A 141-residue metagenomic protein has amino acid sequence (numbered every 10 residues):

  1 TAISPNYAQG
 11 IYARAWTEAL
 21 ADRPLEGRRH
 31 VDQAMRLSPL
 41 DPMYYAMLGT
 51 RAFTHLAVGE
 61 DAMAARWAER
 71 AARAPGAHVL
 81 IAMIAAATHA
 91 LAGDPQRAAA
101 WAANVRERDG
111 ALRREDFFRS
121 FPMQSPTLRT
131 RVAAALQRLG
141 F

Functional and structural regions predicted by a protein language model:
T1-F141: Alpha-helical protein-protein interaction modules
